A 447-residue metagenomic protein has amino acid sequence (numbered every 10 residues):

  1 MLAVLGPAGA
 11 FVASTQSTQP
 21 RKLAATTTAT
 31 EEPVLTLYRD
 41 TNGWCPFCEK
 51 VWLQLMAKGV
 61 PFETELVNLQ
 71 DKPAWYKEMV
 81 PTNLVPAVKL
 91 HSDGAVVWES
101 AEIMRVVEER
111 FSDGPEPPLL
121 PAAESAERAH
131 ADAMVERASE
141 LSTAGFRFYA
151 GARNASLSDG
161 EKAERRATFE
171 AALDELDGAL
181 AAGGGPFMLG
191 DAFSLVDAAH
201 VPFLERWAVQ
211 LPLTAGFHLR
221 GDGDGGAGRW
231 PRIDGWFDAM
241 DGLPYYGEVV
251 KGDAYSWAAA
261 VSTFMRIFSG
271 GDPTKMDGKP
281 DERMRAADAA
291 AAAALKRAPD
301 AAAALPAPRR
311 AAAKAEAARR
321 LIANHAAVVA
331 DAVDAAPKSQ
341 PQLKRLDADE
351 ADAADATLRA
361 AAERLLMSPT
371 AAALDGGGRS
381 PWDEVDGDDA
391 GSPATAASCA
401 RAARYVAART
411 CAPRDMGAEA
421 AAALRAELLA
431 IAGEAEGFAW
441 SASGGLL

Functional and structural regions predicted by a protein language model:
M1-S17: N-terminal chloroplast transit peptides
P20-M188, M265-L447: GST-like domain detector, emphasizing the conserved glutathione-binding G-site in the N-terminal thioredoxin-like
L69-K72, A150-G151, F217, D253-A259: Short amphipathic alpha-helical segments embedded in low-complexity Lys/Glu-rich regions
S156-A163, P212-P231: Acidic, serine/threonine/proline-rich low-complexity intrinsically disordered regions
E164-A172, G226-A239: Extended, well-ordered alpha-helical scaffold segments
G190-A215: GST superfamily/GST-like fold recognition
G247, G252-F268: Extended amphipathic alpha-helical segments with heptad-repeat/coiled-coil character used for oligomerization, fusion
